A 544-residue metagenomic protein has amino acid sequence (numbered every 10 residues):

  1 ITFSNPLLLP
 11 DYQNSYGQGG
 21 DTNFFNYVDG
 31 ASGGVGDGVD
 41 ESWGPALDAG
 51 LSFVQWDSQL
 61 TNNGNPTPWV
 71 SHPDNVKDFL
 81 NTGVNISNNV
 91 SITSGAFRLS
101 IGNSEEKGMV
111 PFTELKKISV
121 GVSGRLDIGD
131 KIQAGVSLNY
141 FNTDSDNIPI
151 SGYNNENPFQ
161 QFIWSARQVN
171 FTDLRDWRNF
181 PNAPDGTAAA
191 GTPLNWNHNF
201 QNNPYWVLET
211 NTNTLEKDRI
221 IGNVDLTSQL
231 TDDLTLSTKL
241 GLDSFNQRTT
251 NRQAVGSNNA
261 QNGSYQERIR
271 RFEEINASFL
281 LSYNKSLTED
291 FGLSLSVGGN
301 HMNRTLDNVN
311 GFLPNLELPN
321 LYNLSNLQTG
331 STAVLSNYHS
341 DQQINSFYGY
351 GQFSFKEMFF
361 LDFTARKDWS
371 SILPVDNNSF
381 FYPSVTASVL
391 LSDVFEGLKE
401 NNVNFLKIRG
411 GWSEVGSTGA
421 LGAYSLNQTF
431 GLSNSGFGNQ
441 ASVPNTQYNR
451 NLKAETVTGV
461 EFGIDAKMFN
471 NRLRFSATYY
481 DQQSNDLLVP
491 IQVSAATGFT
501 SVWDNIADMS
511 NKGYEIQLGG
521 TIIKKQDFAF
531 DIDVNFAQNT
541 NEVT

Functional and structural regions predicted by a protein language model:
I1-P111, P149-G152, T172, N179-N213 (+2 more regions): Residues embedded in well-ordered regular secondary structure
L9, G33, F141-D144, Q168: N-terminal processing/targeting junctions
K117, S123-I132, S137-N142, A190-Q253 (+1 more regions): Extracellular/periplasmic, surface-exposed regions of secreted and cell-surface proteins
S145-V169: Low-complexity intrinsically disordered tracts that form flexible linkers/tails across taxa
S165-G186, Y265-I269: Short coil/turn segments at secondary-structure boundaries
